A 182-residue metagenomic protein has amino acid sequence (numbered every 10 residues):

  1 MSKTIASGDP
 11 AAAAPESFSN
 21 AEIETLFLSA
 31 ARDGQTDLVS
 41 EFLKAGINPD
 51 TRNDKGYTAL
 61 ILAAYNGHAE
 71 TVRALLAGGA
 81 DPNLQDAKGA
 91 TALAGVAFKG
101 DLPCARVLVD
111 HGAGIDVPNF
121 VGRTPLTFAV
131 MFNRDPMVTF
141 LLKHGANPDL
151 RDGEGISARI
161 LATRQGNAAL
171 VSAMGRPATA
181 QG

Functional and structural regions predicted by a protein language model:
L28, T58-I61, T91-A94, T124-T127 (+1 more regions): Ankyrin repeat (ANK) core detector
L38, E70-T71, P103-C104, P136-M137 (+1 more regions): Conserved ankyrin/ankyrin-like repeat signature
